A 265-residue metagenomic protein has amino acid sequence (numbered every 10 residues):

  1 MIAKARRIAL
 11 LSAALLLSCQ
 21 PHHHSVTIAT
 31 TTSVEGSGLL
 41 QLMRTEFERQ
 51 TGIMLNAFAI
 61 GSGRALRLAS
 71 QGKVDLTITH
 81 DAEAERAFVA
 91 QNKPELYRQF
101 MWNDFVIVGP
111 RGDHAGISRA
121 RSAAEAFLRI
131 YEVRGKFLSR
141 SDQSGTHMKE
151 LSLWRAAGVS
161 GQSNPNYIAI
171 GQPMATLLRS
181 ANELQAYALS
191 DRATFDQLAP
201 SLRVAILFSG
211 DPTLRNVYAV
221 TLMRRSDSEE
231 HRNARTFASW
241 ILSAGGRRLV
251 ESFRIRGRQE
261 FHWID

Functional and structural regions predicted by a protein language model:
M1-A9: Bacterial N-terminal signal peptides that target proteins for export
I8-S18: Bacterial N-terminal signal peptides
C19-M54, F58, G63, R67-K73 (+5 more regions): Exported/periplasmic ABC-transporter solute-binding proteins
D75-L76, E95-V108: Short, glycine-/small- and polar/acidic-enriched structural segments that line small-molecule recognition paths
